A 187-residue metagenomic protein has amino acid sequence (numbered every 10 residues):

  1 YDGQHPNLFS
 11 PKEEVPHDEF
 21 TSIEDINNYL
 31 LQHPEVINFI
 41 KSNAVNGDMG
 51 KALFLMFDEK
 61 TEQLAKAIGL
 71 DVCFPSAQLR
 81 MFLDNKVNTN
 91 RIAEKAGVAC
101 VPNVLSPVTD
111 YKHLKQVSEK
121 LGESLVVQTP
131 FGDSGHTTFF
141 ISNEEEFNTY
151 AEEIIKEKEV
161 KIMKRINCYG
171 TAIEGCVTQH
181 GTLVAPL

Functional and structural regions predicted by a protein language model:
Y1-F82, Y111-K112: ATP-binding N-terminal substructure of ATP-dependent carboxylate-amine bond-forming enzymes
E13-F20, P102-D110, F139-S142: Short acidic-hydrophobic, aromatic-tinged amphipathic segments that line or gate anion-handling sites
A65, T89-E94: Structural element of the ATP-grasp superfamily
D71, A99, S124: Residue-level detector of anion-binding/catalytic polar loops
I92-N103: A polyampholytic, Gly/Pro-enriched intrinsically disordered region
P102-N103, L125-Y150, G170-A172: Glycine-rich phosphate-binding loop of ATP-grasp-fold ATP-dependent ligases
V117-V126: Acidic/histidine-enriched active-site and ligand-binding environments that engage anionic O-linkages
I141-L187: Phosphate-binding site of ATP-dependent enzymes
